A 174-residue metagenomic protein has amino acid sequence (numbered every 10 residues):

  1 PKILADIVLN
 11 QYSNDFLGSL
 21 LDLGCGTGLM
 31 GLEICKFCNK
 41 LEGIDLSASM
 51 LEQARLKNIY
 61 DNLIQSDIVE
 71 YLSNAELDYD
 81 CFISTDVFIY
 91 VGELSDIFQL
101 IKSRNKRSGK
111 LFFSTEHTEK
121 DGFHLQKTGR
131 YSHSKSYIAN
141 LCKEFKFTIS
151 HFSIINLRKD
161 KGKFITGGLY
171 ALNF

Functional and structural regions predicted by a protein language model:
P1-L17: Conserved alpha-helix/loop element of class I SAM-dependent methyltransferases that forms part of the SAM/SAH-binding
L21, T27-Y71: Class I SAM-dependent methyltransferase SAM/SAH-binding core
I83: A conserved beta-strand element that flanks and buttresses the S-adenosyl-L-methionine
S95-R107: A short glycine-rich, Lys/Arg-flanked "PGG" loop and its adjoining helix->strand segment in the class I
S108-E116: Conserved beta-strand signature within the Rossmann-like core of class I S-adenosyl-L-methionine
D121-S136: Acceptor-substrate binding/catalytic loop of class I
F147-L157: Conserved S-adenosyl-L-methionine
N156-F174: Core SAM-dependent methyltransferase catalytic element
